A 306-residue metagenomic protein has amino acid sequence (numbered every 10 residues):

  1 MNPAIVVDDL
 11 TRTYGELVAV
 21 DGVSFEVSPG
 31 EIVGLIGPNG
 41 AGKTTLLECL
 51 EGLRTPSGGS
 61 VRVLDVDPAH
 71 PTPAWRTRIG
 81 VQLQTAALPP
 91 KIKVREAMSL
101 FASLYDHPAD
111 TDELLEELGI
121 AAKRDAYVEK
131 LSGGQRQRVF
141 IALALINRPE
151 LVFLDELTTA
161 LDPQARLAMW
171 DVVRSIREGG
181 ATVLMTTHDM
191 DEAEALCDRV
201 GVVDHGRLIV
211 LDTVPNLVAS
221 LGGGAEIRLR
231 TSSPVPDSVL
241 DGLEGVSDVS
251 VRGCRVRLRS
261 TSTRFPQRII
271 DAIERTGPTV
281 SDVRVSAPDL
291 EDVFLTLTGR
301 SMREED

Functional and structural regions predicted by a protein language model:
M1-T11, R300-D306: ABC-family P-loop ATPase nucleotide-binding domain
P3-I5, R12-D204, V210: ABC transporter nucleotide-binding domains
G37, D248-V251, V285: Hydrophobic/anchoring residues in structured secondary elements
M169-T261: ABC transporter nucleotide-binding domain
T261-D306: C-terminal coupling/interaction segments
